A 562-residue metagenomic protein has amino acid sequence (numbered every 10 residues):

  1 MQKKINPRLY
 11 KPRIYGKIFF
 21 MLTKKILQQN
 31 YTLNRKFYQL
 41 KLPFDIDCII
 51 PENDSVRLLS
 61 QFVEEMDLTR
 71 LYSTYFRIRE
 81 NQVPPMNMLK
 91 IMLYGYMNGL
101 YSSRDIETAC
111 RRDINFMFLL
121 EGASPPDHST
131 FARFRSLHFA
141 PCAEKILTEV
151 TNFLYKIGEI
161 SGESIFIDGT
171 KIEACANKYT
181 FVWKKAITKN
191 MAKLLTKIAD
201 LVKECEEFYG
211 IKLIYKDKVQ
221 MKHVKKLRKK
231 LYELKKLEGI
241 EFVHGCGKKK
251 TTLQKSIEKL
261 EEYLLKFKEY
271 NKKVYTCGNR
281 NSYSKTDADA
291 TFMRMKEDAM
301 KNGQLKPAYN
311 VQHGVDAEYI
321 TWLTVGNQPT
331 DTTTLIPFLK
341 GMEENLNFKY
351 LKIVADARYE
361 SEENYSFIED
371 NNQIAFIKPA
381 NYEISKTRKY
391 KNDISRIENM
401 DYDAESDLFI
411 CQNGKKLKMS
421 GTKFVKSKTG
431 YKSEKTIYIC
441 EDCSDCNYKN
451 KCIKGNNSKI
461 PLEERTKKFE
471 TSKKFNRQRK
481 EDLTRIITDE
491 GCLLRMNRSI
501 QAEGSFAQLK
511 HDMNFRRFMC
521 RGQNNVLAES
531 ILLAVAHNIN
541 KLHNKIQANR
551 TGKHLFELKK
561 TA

Functional and structural regions predicted by a protein language model:
P12: Cationic, low-complexity basic patches in intrinsically disordered or flexible, solvent-exposed regions
T23, L33, M92, G99-R112 (+1 more regions): Anion-binding and metal-coordination hotspots
T23-S55, F76: Positively charged, structured surface patches that bind polyanionic biopolymers
P51-L93: Basic, short loop/linker segments at the boundary and entry of helix-turn-helix/winged-helix-like folds
M117-E121: Short arginine-rich
